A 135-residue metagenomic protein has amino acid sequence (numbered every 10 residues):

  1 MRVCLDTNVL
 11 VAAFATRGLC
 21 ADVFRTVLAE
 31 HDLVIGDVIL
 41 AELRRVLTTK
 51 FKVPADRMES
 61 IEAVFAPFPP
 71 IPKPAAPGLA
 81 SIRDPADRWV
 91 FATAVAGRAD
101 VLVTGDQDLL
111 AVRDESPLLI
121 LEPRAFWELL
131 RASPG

Functional and structural regions predicted by a protein language model:
M1-I35: Short, well-structured N-terminal submotif of metal-dependent ribonuclease cores
D6-T7, G36, G105-D106, E122: A secondary-structure boundary/capping signal
A12-F14, V46, V112, L129-L130: Residues that scaffold the ATP/ADP-binding catalytic core of kinase and kinase-like folds
R17, L40-A41, W127: Alpha-helix N-cap/helix-start and coil->helix boundary motif
C20-V23, K52, L119-L121: Glycine-rich, phosphate-binding/catalytic loops in enzymes
F24-G78: PIN-domain endoribonuclease scaffold, especially VapC-family toxins
P67-V101, Q107: Active-site neighborhoods of divalent-metal-dependent phosphate/nucleic-acid chemistry enzymes
A80, G97, V101, Q107-G135: Acidic, PIN/NYN-like endoribonuclease modules and their adjacent C-terminal/linker elements
